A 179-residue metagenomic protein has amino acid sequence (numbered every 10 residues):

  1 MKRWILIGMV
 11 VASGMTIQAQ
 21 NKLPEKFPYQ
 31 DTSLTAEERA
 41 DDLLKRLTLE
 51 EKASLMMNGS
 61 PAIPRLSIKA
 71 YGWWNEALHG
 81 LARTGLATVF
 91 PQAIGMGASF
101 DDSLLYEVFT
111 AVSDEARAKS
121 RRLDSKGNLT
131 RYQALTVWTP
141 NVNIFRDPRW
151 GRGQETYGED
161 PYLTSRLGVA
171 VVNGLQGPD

Functional and structural regions predicted by a protein language model:
M1-K22: Bacterial Sec-dependent N-terminal signal peptides
Q20-D179: N-terminal beta-rich core of secreted/periplasmic extracellular enzymes
